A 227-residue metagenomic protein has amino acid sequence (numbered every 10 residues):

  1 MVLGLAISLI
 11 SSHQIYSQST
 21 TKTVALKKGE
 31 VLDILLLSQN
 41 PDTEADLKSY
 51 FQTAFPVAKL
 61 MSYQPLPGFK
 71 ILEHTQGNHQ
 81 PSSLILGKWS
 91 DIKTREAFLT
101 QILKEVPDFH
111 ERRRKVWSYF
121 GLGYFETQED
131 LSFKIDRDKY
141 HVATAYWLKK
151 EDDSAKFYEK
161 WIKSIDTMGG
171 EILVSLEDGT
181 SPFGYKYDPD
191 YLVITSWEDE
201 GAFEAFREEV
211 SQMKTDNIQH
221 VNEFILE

Functional and structural regions predicted by a protein language model:
M1-K22: Bacterial Sec-dependent N-terminal signal peptides
Y16-T100, K115-E227: Short S/T/G/P-rich N-terminal loop/turn motif that feeds into the first structured element of a domain
